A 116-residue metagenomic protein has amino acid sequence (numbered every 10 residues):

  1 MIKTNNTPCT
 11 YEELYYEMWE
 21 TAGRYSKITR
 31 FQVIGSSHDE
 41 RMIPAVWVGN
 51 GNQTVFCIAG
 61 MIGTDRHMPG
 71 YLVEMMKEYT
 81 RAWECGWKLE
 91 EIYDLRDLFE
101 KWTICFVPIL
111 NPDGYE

Functional and structural regions predicted by a protein language model:
M1-E116: Structured catalytic-domain cores with a bias toward divalent-metal coordination
